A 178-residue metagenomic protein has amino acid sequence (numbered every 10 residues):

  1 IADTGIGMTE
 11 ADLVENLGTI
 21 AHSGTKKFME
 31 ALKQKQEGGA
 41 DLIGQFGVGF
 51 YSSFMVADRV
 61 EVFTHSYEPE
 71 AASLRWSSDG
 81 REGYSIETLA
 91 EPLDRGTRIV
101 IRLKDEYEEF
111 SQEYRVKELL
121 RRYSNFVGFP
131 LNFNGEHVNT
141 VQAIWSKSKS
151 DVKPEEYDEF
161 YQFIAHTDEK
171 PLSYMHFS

Functional and structural regions predicted by a protein language model:
I1-D105, E109-F110, E118: GHKL (Bergerat-fold) ATPase N-terminal catalytic module, capturing the glycine-rich phosphate-binding loop and acidic
L42, V60-G83, K104-E108, Y114-S178: GHKL/Bergerat-fold ATPase module in large chromosome/replication-associated machines
